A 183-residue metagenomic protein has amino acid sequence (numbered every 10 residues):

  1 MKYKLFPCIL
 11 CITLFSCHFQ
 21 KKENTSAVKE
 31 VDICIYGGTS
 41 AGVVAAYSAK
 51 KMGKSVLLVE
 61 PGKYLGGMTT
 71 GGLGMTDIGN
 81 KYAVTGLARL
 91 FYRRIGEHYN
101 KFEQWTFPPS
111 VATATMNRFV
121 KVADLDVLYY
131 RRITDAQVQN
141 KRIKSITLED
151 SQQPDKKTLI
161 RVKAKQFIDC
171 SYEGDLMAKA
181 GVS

Functional and structural regions predicted by a protein language model:
K2-C8: Sec-dependent signal peptide recognition, specifically the positively charged N-region followed immediately by
Y3, L14-V28: Bacterial Sec-dependent signal peptides at the C-terminal "C-region" and cleavage site
S26-T39: Beta1/beta-strand and adjacent pyrophosphate-binding region of the FAD-binding site in flavoprotein oxidoreductases
K29-V31, D155-Q166: Core beta-strand elements of the Rossmann-like FAD/NAD(P) dinucleotide-binding domain in flavoenzyme oxidoreductases
G42: N-terminal Rossmann-fold NAD(P) dinucleotide-binding loop
S48, K54-S55, E60-R142: Conserved N-terminal/central alpha/beta ligand/cofactor-binding core
Q137-R161: Conserved beta-strand-loop-beta-strand element in the redox core of flavoprotein oxidoreductases
D169-S183: Glycine-rich loop(s) and the adjacent beta-strand/alpha-helix scaffold that form part
